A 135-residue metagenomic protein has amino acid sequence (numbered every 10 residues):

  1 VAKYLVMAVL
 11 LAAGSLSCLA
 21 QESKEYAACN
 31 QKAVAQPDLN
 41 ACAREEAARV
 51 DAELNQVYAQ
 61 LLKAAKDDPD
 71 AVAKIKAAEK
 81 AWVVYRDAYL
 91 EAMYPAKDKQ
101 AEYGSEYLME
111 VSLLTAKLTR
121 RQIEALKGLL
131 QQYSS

Functional and structural regions predicted by a protein language model:
A2-V9: Sec-dependent signal peptide recognition, specifically the positively charged N-region followed immediately by
A13-S17: N-terminal signal peptide c-region/cleavage motif recognized by signal peptidases
L19-S135: N-terminal alpha-helical modules
